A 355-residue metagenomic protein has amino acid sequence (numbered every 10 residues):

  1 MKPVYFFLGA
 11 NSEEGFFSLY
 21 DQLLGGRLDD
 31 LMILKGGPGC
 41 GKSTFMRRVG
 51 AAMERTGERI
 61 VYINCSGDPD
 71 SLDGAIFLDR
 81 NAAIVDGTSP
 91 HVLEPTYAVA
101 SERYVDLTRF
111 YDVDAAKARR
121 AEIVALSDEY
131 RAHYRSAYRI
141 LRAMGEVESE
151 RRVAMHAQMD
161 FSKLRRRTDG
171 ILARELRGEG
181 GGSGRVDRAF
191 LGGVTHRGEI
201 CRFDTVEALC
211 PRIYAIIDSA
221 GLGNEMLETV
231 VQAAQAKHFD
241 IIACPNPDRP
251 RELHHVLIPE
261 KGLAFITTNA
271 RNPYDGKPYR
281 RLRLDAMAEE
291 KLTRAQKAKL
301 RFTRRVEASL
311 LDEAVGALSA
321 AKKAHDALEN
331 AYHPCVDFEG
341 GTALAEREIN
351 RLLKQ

Functional and structural regions predicted by a protein language model:
M1-F16, R47, A51-A115, E122 (+1 more regions): Conserved nucleotide-sensing/catalytic segment adjacent to the nucleotide-binding pocket in NTP-handling enzymes
M1-L23, S162, R166-D204: N-terminal pre-Walker A segment at the start of P-loop NTPase domains
R27-L28, R80, L209-R212, K261: Residue-level preference for short coil/turn positions at secondary-structure junctions
D30, R177-G184, R212, A343 (+2 more regions): N-terminal low-complexity, Ser/Thr/acidic repeat segments characteristic of secreted and surface-exposed proteins
L31-G50, R197-A234: Glycine-rich phosphate-binding P-loop
L34-K35, F45-M46, M53, V61-N64 (+7 more regions): A cross-family "folded-core" feature that marks the main globular domain of proteins
E122-E175, F302, V306-E348: An accessory alpha-helical subdomain
